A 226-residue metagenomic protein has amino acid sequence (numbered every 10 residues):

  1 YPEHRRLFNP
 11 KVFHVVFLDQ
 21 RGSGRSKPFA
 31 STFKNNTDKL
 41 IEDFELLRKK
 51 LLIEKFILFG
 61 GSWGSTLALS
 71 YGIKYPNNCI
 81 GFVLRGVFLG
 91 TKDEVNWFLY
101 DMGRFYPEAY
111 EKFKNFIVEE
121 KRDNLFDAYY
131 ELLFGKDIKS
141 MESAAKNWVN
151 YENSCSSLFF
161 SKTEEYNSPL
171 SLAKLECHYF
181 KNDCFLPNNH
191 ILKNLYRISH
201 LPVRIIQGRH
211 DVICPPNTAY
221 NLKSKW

Functional and structural regions predicted by a protein language model:
Y1-L7: The serine-hydrolase catalytic nucleophile loop
F8-P28: Conserved alpha/beta-hydrolase
D38-I57, S70: Conserved acidic catalytic loop of the alpha/beta-hydrolase fold
L40, L58-G60, V83-R85, I206: Short beta-strand immediately N-terminal to the catalytic nucleophile in serine-hydrolase-like folds
S65-N77, F82: Short glycine-enriched nucleophile-adjacent loop and the immediately C-terminal alpha-helix near the catalytic center
N77-A128: A catalytic-pocket lid/entrance helix-loop region that shapes and gates access to the active site across common
P187, V212-T218: Conserved alpha/beta-hydrolase "acid-adjacent" motif
I198-S199, I205-Q207, D211: Short beta-strand/loop motif that positions the catalytic acidic residue of the alpha/beta-hydrolase fold
